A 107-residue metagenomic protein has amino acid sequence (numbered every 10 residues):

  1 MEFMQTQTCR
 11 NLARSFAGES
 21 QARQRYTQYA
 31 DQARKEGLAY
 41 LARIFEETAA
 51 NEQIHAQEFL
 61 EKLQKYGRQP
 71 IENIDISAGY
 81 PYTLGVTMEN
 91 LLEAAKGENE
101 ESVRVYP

Functional and structural regions predicted by a protein language model:
M1-P107: Non-heme di-metal
